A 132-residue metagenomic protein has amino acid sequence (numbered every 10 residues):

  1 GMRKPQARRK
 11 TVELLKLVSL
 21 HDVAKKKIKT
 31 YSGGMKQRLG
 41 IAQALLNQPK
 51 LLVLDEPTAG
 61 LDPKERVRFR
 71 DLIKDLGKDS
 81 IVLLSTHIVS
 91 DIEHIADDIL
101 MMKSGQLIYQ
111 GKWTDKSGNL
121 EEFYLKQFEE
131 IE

Functional and structural regions predicted by a protein language model:
R3-V23: Conserved ABC ATPase "signature" region
K27-Y31: Conserved ABC ATPase signature
I41, F69: Hydrophobic anchor residue at the start of the ABC signature
Q48: Conserved catalytic motifs of ABC-family nucleotide-binding domains
L52-D55: Catalytic Walker B motif of ABC-type/P-loop ATPase nucleotide-binding domains
T58-A59, V89: Short loop immediately C-terminal to the Walker-B catalytic DE motif in ABC-type ATPase nucleotide-binding domains
